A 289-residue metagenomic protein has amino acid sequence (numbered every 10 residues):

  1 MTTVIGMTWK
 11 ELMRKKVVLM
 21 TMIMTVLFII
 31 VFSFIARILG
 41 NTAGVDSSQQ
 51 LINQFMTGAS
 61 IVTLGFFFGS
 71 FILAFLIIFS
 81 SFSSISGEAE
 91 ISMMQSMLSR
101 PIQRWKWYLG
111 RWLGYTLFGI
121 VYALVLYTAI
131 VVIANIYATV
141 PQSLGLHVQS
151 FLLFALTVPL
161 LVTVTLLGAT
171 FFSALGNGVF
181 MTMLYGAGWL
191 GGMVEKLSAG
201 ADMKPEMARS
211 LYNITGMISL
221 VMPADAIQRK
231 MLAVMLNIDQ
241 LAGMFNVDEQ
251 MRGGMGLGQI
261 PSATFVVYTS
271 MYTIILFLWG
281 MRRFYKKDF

Functional and structural regions predicted by a protein language model:
M1, I77, E90, V125 (+2 more regions): Residue-level signal for transmembrane alpha-helical positions in Major Facilitator Superfamily
M1-T25: Aromatic- and glycine-rich beta-strand/loop motifs that create alpha-glucan
E11, G87, R100, V131-N135 (+2 more regions): Transmembrane helix-loop junction
V26-F79, L109-F180, T215: Secretory targeting signals
I35-S60, M181, Y185-M281: Terminal transmembrane helical anchor/hairpin motif
A74-S81, M94, A129, V164 (+3 more regions): Hydrophobic/aromatic residues in alpha-helical transmembrane segments
S83-L117: Helix-loop-helix units of permease transmembrane domains in multi-pass membrane transporters, especially ABC
R283-F289: Short cytosolic juxtamembrane segments of multi-pass membrane proteins
